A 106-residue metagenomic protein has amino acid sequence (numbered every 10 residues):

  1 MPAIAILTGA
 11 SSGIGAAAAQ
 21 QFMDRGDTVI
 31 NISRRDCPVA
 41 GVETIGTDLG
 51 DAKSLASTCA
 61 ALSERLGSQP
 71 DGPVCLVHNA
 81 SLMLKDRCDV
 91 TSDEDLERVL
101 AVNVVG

Functional and structural regions predicted by a protein language model:
I4-L7, P73-V77: Conserved hydrophobic beta-strands of the Rossmann-like cofactor-binding core in SDR/related NAD(P)H-dependent
S11, A19: N-terminal Rossmann NAD(P)H-binding glycine-rich loop of SDR-like oxidoreductase domains
R25-V39: Conserved glycine-rich Rossmann-like NAD(P)H-binding loop of the short-chain dehydrogenase/reductase
A40-K53: Rossmann-fold cofactor-recognition segment
G50-G67: Conserved Rossmann-fold cofactor-binding substructure of NAD(P)-dependent oxidoreductases
N79-L84: Conserved NAD(P)H cofactor-binding loop of Rossmann-fold oxidoreductase domains
R87-C88, S92-E97: Substrate-binding pocket helix/loop in short-chain dehydrogenase/reductase
